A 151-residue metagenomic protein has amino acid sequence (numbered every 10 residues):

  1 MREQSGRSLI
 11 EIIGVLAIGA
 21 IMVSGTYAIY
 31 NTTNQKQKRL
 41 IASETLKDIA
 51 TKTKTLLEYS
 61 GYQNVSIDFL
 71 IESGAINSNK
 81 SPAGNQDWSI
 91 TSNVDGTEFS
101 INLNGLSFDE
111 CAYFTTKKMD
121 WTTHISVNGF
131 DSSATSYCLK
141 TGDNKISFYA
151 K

Functional and structural regions predicted by a protein language model:
M1-N34, A42: N-terminal single-pass transmembrane signal-anchor helix
I10-G19, T53-V65: Charged, low-complexity, helix/coiled-coil-prone segments
S24, T32, T51, Y113-T116: Generic detector of well-ordered secondary structure
I29-T33, S43-Q63: N-terminal alpha-helical signal peptides/signal-anchor transmembrane segments
T33-K36, V94: A generic structural signal for solvent-exposed, polar alpha-helical segments
E58-K151: Periplasmic/extracellular, small/polar-rich flexible segments of pilin-like filament-forming proteins
